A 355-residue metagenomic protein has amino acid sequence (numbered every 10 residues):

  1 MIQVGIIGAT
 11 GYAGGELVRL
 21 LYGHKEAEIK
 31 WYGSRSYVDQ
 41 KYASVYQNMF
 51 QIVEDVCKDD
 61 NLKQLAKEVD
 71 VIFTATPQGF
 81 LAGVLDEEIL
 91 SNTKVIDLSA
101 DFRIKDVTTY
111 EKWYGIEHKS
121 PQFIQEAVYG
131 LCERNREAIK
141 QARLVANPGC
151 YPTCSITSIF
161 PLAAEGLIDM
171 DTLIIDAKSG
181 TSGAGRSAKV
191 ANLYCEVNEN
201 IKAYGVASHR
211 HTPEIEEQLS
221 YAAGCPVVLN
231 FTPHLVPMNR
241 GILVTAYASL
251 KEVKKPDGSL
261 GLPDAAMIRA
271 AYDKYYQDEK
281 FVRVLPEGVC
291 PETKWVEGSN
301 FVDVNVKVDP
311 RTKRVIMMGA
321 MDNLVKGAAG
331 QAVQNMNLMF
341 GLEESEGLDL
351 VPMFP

Functional and structural regions predicted by a protein language model:
M1-E199, Y204-V206, K307-P310, V351-P355: N-terminal Rossmann-like NAD(P) cofactor-binding subdomain of oxidoreductases, focused on the glycine-rich
G11, Q78-G79, G149, H209 (+3 more regions): Short, surface-exposed acidic/glycine-rich loop or hinge patches that mediate macromolecular interfaces
Y12, E126, C150-T157, V206-E214 (+5 more regions): Conserved active-site and cofactor/substrate-binding residues in soluble primary-metabolism enzymes
V18, I156-A163, T212-E216, R269 (+3 more regions): Predominant activation on well-ordered alpha-helical scaffold segments within soluble catalytic domains
G23, Y221, L338-L342: Short, well-ordered loop/turn and helix-capping segments at boundaries between secondary-structure elements and domains
E26-E68, D171-T172, D176-A177, T181-M317: C-terminal substrate-binding/catalytic lobe of Rossmann-fold NAD(P)-dependent oxidoreductases
F301, N305-P355: NAD(P)-dependent Rossmann-like dehydrogenase/reductase catalytic/cofactor-binding core
